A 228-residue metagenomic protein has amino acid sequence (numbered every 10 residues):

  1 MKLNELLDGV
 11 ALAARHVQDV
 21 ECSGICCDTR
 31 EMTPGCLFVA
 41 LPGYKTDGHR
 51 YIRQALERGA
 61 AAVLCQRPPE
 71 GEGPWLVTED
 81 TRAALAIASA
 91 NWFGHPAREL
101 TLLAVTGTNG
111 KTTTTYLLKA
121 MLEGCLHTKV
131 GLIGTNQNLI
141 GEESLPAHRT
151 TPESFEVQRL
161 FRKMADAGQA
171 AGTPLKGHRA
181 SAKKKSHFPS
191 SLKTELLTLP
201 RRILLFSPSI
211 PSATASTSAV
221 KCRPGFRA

Functional and structural regions predicted by a protein language model:
M1-I87: N-terminal leader/targeting and accessory segments in enzymes
S23, V39-P42, D47, F93 (+3 more regions): Short glycine-rich loop/turn motifs that provide flexible caps or phosphate-binding loops at active sites
E79, P146-R149, A228: Short amphipathic beta-strand/extended segments with alternating polar/hydrophobic composition
I87-A182, R201: Phosphate-binding loop of NTP-binding sites
S181, S186, S190-S191, S207-A219 (+1 more regions): Intrinsically disordered, low-complexity segments enriched in small polar residues
L192, L196-L199, L204-L205: Leucine-biased recognition of intrinsically disordered, low-complexity hydrophobic segments
